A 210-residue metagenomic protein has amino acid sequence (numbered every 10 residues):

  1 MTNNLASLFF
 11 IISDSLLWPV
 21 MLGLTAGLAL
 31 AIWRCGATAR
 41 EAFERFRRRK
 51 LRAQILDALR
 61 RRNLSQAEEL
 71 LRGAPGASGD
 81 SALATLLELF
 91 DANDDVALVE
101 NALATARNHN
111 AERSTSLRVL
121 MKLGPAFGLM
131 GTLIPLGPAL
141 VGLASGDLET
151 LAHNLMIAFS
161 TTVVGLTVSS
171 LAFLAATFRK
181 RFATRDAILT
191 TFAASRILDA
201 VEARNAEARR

Functional and structural regions predicted by a protein language model:
M1-P75, A104-D186: Hydrophobic alpha-helical transmembrane segments of small proteolipidic membrane proteins, enriched in energy-coupled
L8-I11, R179-R210: Cytosol/matrix-facing juxtamembrane amphipathic, basic-hydrophobic segments adjacent to a transmembrane helix
T38, R61, A92, R196-A203: A structural signal for alpha-helix termini and helix-coil/disorder junctions
R61-D95, N205-R210: Acidic, Ser/Thr-rich low-complexity segments on the non-lumenal side of membrane proteins
L87-R113: Short membrane-interface loop/juxtamembrane segments of multi-pass integral membrane proteins
